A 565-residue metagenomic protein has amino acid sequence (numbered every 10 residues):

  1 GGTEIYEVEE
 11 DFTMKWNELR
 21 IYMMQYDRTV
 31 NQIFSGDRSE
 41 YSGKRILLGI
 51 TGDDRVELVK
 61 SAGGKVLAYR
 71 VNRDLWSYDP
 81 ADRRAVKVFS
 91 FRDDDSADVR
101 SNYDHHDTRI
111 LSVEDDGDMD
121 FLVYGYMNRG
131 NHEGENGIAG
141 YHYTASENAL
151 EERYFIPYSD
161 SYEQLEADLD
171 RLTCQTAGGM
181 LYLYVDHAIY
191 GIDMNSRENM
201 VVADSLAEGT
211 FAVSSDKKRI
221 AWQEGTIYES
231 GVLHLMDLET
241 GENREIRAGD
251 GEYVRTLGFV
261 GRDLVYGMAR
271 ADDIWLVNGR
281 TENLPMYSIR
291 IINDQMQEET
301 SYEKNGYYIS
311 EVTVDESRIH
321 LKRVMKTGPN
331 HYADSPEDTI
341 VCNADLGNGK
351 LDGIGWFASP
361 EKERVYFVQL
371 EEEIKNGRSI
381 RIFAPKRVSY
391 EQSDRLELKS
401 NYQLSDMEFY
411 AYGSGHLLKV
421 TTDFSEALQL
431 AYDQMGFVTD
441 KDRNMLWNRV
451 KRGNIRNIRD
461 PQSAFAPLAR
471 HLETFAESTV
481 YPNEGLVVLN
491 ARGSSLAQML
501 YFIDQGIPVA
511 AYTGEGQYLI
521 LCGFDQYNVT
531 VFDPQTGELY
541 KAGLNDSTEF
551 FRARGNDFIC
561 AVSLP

Functional and structural regions predicted by a protein language model:
G1-R20: Exposed beta-sheet edge and beta->alpha loop/turn motif
I5-D11, E252-Y253, G514-L519: Short, surface-exposed coil-to-beta transition loops
I21-G49, D74-S101, H132-E163, Y184-D204 (+3 more regions): Surface-exposed loop/turn elements that mediate protein-protein interactions on large endomembrane-trafficking
D27, A68-R73, F121-R129, D170-A188 (+4 more regions): Beta-strand C-termini and the immediately following turn/loop, strongest in propeller blades
G49-G63, D104-D118, Q164-A177, F211-D216 (+10 more regions): Structural signature of eukaryotic scaffold interfaces centered on beta-propeller domains
S96-Y141, E152, S159-M180, Y184 (+2 more regions): Extracytoplasmic/luminal low-complexity segments enriched in Pro/Gly and acidic/polar residues that act as flexible
T240, R255-G267, D272, L284-E299 (+1 more regions): C-terminal, active-site-flanking charged/polar segments
G453-P565: Conserved active-site-adjacent core of cysteine acyl-enzyme catalytic domains
